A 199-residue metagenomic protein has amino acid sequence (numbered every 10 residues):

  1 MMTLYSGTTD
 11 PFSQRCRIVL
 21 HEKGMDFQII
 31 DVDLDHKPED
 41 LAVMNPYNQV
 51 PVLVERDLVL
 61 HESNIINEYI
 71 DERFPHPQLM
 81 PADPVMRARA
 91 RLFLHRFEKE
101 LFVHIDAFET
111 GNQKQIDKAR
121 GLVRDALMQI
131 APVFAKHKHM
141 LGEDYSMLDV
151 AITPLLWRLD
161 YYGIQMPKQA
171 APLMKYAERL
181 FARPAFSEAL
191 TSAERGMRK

Functional and structural regions predicted by a protein language model:
M1-A131, K138: GST-like domain detector, emphasizing the conserved glutathione-binding G-site in the N-terminal thioredoxin-like
G7, M147, A193: Short, solvent-exposed turn/loop segments enriched in Gly/Ser/Thr/Pro and often Arg
I30, S63, Q169, L190-T191: Residue-level detector of family-conserved "landmark" positions at structurally sensitive sites
R89-L92, K175, E188: Short, solvent-exposed alpha-helical surface patches in well-structured domains
M140-Q169, M174-L180, L190: GST superfamily/GST-like fold recognition
R183: C-terminal active-site-capping segments
E194-K199: Carbohydrate-binding/catalytic loop surfaces
